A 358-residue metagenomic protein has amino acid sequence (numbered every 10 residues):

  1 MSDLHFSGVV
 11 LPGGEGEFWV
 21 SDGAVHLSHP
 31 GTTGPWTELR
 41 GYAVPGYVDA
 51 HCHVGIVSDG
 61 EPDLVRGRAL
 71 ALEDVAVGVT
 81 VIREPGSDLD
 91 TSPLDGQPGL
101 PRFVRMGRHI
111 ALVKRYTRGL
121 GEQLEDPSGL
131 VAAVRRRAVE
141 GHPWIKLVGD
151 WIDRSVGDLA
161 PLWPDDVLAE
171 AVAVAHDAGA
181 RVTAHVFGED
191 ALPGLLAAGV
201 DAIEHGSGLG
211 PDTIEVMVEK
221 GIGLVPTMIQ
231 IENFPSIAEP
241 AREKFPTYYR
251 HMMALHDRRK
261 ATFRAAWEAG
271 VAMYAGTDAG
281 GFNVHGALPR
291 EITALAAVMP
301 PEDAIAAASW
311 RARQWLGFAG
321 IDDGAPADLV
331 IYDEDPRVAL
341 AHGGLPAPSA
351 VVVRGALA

Functional and structural regions predicted by a protein language model:
M1-P35, Y42-V44, D335-A339, A356-L357: N-terminal metal-binding scaffold of metallo-dependent hydrolase/deaminase domains
S2-S7, G31-L72, T80: Replace "His-x-His-based motif
G46-C52, I82-E84, F103-G107, I145-L147 (+4 more regions): Hydrophobic faces of well-ordered beta-strands that scaffold small-molecule active sites in alpha/beta enzyme cores
L64-A178, I222-I231: Divalent-metal coordination cores built from histidine and acidic residues
P93-Q97, L192-G199, T293: Distinct, well-ordered alpha-helical segments
S155-A261, A269, Y274, A279-F282 (+2 more regions): Active-site core of metal-dependent hydrolases
D177, H256-D335: His/Asp/Glu-enriched, well-ordered alpha-helical/loop segment that forms or immediately abuts the divalent-metal
